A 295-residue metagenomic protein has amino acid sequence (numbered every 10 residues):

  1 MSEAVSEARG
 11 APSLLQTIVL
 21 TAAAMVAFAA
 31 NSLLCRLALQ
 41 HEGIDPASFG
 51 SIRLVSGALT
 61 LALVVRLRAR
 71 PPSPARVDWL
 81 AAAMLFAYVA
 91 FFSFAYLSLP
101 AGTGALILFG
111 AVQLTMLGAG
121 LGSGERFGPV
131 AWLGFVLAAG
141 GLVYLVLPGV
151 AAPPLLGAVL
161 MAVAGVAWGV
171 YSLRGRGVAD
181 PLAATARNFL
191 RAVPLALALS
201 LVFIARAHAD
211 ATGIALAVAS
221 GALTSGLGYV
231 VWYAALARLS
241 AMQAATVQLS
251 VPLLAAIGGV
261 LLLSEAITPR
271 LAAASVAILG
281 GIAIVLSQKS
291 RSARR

Functional and structural regions predicted by a protein language model:
M1-S51, A83, A90-F91, G140 (+2 more regions): Glycine-/small-residue-enriched transmembrane alpha-helix faces in small-molecule transporters and effluxers
S2-E3, E7, L54, L249-R295: C-terminal-most transmembrane helix of multi-pass membrane proteins
M25, C35-R36, A58-L61, T115-L117 (+2 more regions): Transmembrane alpha-helical segments that form core, pore/gating elements of small-molecule transporters/exporters
A27, R68-F109, L117, L137-Y144 (+1 more regions): Specific transmembrane alpha-helical segments of multi-pass solute transporters/efflux pumps, especially DMT/EamA
E42-A87, V112-A119, A167-Y171, N188-F203: Transmembrane alpha-helices of multi-pass small-molecule transport proteins
S48-L59, M84-F86, S93-R126, A164 (+1 more regions): Specific alpha-helical transmembrane segments that line the substrate/conduction pathway and gating interfaces
L61, L85, F127-L147, A164-G165 (+3 more regions): Hydrophobic transmembrane alpha-helices of multi-pass small-molecule transport proteins
G104-A111, R174-P194, S225-L261: Helix-helix packing/entry segments at the starts of transmembrane helices
